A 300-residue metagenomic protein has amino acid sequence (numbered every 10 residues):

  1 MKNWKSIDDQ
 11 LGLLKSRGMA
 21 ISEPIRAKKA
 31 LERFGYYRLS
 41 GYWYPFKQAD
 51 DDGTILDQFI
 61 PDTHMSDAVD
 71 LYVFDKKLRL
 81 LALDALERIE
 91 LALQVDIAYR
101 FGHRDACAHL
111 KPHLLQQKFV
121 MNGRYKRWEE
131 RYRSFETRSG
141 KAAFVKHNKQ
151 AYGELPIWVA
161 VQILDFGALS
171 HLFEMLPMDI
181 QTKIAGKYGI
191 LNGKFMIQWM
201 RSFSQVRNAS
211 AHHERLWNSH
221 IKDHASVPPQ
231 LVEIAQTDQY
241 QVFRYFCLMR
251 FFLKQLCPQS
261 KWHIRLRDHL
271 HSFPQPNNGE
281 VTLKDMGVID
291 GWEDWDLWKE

Functional and structural regions predicted by a protein language model:
M1-E300: Long, contiguous internal "core" modules enriched in hydrophobic/ aromatic residues
